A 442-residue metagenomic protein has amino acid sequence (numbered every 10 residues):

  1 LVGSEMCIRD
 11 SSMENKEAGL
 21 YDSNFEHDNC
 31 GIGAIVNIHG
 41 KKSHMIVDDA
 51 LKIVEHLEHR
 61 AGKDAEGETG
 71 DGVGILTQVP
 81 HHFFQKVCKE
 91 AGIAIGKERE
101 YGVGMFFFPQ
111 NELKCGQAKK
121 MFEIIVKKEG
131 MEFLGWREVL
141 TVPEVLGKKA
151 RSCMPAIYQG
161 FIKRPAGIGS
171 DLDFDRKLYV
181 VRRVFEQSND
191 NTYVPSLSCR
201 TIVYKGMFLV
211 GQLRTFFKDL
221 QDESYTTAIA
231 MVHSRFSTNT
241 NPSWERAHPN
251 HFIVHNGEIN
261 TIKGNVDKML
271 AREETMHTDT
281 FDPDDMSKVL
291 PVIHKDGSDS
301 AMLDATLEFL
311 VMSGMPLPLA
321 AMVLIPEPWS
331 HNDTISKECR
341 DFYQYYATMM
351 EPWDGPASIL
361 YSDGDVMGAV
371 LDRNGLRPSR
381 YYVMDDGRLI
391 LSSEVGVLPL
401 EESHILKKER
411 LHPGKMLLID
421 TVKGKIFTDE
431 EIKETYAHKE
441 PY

Functional and structural regions predicted by a protein language model:
L1-I8: Short, small-residue-biased leader/transition segments that mark boundaries at the very start of proteins
R9-Y442: Conserved short alpha-helical segments that host acidic/polar catalytic motifs at enzyme active sites
